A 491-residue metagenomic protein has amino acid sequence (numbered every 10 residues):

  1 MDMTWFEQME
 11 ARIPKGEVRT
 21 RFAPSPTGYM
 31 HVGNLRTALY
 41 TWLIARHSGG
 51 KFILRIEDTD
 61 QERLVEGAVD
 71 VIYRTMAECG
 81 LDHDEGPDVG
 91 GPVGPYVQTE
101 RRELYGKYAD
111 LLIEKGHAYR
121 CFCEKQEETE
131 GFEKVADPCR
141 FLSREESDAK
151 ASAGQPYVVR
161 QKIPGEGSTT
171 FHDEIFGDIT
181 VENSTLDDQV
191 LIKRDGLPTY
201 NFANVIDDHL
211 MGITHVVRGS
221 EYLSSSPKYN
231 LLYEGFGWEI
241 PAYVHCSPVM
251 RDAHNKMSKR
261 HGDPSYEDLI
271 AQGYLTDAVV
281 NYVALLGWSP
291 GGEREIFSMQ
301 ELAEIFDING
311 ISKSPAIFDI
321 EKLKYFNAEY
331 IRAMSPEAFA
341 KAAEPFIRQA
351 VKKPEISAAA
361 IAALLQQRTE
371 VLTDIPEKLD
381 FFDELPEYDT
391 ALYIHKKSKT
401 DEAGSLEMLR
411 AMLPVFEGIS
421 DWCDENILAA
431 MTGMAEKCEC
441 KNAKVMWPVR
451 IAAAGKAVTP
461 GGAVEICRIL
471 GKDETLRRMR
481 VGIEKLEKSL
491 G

Functional and structural regions predicted by a protein language model:
M1-E133, S226-W238: N-terminal Rossmann-like or analogous alpha/beta NTP/dinucleotide-binding catalytic cores that position adenine
M1-Y29, G49-F52, E166, V244 (+5 more regions): Non-catalytic terminal extensions that flank enzyme cores
T20-T27, I53-D58, M211-V216, P264 (+3 more regions): Glycine- and acidic
T41, I72, L112, G116 (+8 more regions): Residue-level signal for inorganic ion chemistry
R46-D60, F202-H215, F236-M250, T459-E465 (+2 more regions): Glycine-rich phosphate/pyrophosphate-binding loops and their adjacent beta-strand/loop elements at enzyme active sites
L111, Y119-H245, R251-M257, S265 (+1 more regions): Active-site cores that bind ATP or allylic diphosphates and position pyrophosphate for catalysis
P336-C438: Small-residue-rich helix-loop
E425-L486, L490: Charged substrate- and nucleic-acid-binding regions of tRNA-handling and nucleotidyl-transfer enzymes, centered on
